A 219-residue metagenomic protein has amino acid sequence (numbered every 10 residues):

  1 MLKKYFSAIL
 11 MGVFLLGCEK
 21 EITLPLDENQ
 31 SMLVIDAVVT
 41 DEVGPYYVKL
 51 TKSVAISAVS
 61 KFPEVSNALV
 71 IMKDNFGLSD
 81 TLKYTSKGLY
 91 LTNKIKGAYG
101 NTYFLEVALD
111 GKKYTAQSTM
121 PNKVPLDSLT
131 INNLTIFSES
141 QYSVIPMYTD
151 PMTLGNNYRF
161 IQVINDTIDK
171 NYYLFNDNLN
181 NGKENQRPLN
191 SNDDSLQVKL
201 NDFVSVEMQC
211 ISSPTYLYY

Functional and structural regions predicted by a protein language model:
M1-K3, E19: N-terminal hydrophobic targeting signals that begin at the initiator methionine
K3-I9: Sec-dependent signal peptide recognition, specifically the positively charged N-region followed immediately by
I9-L10, T215: A periodicity- and composition-biased signal for non-globular, repetitive helical segments
F14-G17: C-terminal motif of bacterial Sec signal peptides marking the signal peptidase cleavage site
E19-Y219: A sequence/structural signal for flexible, mid-protein segments enriched in small/helix-disrupting residues
